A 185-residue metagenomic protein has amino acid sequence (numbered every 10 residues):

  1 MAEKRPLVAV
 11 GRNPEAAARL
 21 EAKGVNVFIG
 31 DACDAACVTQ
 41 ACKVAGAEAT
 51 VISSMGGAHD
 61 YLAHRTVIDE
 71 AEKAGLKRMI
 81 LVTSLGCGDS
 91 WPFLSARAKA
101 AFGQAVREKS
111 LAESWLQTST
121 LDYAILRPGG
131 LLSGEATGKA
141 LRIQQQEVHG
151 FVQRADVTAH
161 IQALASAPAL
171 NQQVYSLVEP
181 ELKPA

Functional and structural regions predicted by a protein language model:
M1-A17, A35, G57-Y61, A74-R78 (+1 more regions): Oxidoreductase cofactor-interface core, primarily capturing Rossmann-like NAD(P)-dependent enzymes
A16-N26: Short, conserved SAM-binding/catalytic segment of Class I S-adenosyl-L-methionine-dependent methyltransferases
E21, K43, E72-G75: Non-catalytic positions within long, well-ordered alpha-helices that form the structural scaffold/packing of enzyme
N26-E48: Conserved Rossmann-fold cofactor-binding substructure of NAD(P)-dependent oxidoreductases
C42, A49-S53, I80: N-terminal Rossmann-like NAD(P) cofactor-binding module of classical short-chain dehydrogenase/reductase
T66-E70: Short, conserved SAM-binding segment of the class I
